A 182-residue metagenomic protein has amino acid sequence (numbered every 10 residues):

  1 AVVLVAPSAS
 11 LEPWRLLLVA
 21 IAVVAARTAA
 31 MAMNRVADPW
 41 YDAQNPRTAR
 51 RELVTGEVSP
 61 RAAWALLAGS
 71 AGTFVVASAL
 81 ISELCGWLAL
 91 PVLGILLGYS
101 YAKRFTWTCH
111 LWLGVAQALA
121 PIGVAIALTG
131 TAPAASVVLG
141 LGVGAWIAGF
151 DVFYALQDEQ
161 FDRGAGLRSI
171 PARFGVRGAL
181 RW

Functional and structural regions predicted by a protein language model:
A1-L4, L119, W146: Tryptophan-centric aromatic hotspots in well-structured domains and transmembrane helices
V2-R15: Short, hydrophobic transmembrane alpha-helix segments
S8-A9, A37-Y41, N45, C85 (+5 more regions): Membrane-interfacial segments
R15, A135-V138, W182: Hydrophobic positions within alpha-helical transmembrane segments of Major Facilitator Superfamily-type secondary
L16-A20: Extracellular loop-to-transmembrane helix junctions
I21, T28, R51-V138: Intramembrane alpha-helical segments
A22-V75, G144-W182: Solvent-exposed interhelical
